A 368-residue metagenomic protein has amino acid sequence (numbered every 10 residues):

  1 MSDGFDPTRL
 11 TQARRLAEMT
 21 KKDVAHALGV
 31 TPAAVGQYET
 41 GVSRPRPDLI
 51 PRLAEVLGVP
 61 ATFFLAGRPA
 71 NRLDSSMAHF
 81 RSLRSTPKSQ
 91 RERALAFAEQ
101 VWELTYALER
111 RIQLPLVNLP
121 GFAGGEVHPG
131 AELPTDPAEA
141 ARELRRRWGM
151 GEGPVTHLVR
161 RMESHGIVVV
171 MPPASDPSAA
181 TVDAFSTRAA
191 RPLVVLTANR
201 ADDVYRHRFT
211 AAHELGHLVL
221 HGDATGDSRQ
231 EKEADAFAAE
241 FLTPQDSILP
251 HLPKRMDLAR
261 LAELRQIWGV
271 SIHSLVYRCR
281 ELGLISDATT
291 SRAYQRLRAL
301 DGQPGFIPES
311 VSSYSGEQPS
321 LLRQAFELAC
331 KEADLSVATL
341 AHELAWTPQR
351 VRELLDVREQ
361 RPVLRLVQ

Functional and structural regions predicted by a protein language model:
M1-Q368: Short juxta-domain linker segments that transition from a proline/glycine-rich, charged coil into a short amphipathic
